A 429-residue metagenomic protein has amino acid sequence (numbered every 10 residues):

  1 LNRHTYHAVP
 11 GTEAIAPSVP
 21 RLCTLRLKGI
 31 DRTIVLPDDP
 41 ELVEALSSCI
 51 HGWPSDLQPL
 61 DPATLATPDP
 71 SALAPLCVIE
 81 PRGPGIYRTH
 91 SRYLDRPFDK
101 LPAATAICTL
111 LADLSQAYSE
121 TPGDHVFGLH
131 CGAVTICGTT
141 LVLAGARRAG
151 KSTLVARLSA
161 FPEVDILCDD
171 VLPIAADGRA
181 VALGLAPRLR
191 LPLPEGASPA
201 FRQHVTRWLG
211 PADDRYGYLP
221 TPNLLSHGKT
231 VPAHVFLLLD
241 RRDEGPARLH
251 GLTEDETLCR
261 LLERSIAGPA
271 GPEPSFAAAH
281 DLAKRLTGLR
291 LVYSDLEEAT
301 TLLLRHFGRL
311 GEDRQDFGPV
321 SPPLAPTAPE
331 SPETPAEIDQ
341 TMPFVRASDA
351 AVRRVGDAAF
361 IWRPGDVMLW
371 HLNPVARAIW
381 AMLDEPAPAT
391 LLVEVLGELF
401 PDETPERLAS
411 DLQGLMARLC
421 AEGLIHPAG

Functional and structural regions predicted by a protein language model:
L1-L110, L114-A117, T301, R305-F317 (+7 more regions): Long, basic/Gly/Ser/Thr-rich N-terminal segments that mediate initial subcellular attachment or targeting
N2-T5, R314, G365-G429: Long, charge-rich, low-complexity alpha-helical segments
R3-C23, D38-L46, H130-G132, I136-A146 (+1 more regions): Glycine-rich, often acidic-flanked micro-motifs that create phosphate/phosphodiester-binding or positioning elements
I79, A133-V134, V171-I174, V352 (+1 more regions): A structural signal for short hydrophobic beta-strand segments in well-ordered beta-sheet cores
C108-A144: P-loop NTPase catalytic core of nucleic-acid-dependent motor ATPases
K151: Conserved lysine of the Walker
L154-V155: Post-Walker A alpha-helix
L252-P269, R353-D357, R363-A381: Low-complexity, glycine/alanine/valine/leucine- and proline-rich hydrophobic stretches
